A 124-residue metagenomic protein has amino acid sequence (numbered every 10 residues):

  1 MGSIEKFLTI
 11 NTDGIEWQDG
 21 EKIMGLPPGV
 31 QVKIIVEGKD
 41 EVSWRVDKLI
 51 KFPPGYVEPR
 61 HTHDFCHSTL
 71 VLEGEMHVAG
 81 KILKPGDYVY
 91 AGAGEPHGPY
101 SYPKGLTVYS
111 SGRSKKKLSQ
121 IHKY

Functional and structural regions predicted by a protein language model:
M1-W44, Y124: A short, N-terminal "cap"/entry segment at the start of jelly-roll beta-barrel domains of the cupin/DSBH fold
Q31, V46, H67, K104: Residues that flank catalytic or metal-binding motifs in active/ligand-binding sites
K33-T62, I82-P85, G92-P96: Conserved short histidine dyad/triad with adjacent acidic residue
K39, E75, R113-K115: Short loop segments at secondary-structure junctions
D47-F52, V71-G74, Y88, Y109: Short, well-ordered beta-strand segments in beta-rich or mixed alpha/beta enzyme and ligand-binding folds
K51-G55, H77, R113: Solvent-exposed residues in well-ordered beta-strands and their adjoining turns, especially edge/terminal strands
H63-V78: Glycine- and acidic-residue-biased ligand/ion/polar-headgroup-sensing regions
I82, A93-I121: Ligand-binding loop in jelly-roll beta-barrel domains
